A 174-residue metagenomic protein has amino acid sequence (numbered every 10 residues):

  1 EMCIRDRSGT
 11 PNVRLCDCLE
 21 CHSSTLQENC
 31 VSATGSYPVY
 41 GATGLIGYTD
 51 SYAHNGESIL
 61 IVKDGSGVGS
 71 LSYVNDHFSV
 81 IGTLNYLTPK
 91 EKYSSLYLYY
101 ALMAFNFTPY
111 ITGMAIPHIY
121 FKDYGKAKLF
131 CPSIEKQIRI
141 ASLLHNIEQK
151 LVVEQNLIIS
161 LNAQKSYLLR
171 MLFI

Functional and structural regions predicted by a protein language model:
E1, R5-G41, C131-I134: Non-catalytic DNA-recognition/assembly elements of restriction-modification systems
E1, R5-S8, F130-I174: Amphipathic alpha-helical coiled-coil/heptad-repeat segments
S8, N85-K92, A104, T108-P109 (+2 more regions): Proline-centric
N12, S95, K165-S166: Alpha-helix initiation and N-capping motif
E20, Y100-F107: Short, intrinsically disordered, mixed-charge
S23-S24, L45, F107, S166: Generic structural signal for secondary-structure transition and capping sites
G41-M103, T112-I116, Y120-Y124: A short beta-sheet element
